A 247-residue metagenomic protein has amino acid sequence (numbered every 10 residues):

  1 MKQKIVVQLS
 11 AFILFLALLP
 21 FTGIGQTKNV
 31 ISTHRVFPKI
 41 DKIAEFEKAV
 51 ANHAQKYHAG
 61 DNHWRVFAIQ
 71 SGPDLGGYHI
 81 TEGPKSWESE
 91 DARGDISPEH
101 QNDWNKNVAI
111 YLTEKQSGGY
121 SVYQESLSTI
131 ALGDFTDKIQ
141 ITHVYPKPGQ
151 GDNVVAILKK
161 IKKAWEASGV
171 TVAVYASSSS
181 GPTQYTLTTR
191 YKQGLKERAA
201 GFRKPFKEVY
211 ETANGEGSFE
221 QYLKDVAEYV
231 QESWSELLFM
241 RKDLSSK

Functional and structural regions predicted by a protein language model:
M1-K28: Bacterial Sec-dependent N-terminal signal peptides
I24-K247: Short S/T/G/P-rich N-terminal loop/turn motif that feeds into the first structured element of a domain
